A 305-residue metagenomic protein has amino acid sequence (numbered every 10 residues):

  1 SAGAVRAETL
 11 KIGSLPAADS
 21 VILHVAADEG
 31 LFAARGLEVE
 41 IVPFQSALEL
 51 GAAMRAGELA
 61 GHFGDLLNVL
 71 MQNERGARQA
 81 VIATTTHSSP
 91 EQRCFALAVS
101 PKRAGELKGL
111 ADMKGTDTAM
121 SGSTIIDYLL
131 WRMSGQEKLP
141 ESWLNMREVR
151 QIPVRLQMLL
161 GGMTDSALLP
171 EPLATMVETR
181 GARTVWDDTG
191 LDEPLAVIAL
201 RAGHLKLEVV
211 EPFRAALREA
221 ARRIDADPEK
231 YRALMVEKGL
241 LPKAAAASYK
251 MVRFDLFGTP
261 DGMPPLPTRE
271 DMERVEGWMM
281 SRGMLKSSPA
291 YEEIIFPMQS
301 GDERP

Functional and structural regions predicted by a protein language model:
G3-A7: Sec/Tat signal peptide C-region and signal peptidase I cleavage site
E8-E137, R147-V149, D165-L168, G190-D192: Short, glycine-/small- and polar/acidic-enriched structural segments that line small-molecule recognition paths
E29-G30, A52, A56, L70 (+11 more regions): Solvent-exposed, polar/charged alpha-helical surfaces in well-ordered, non-transmembrane soluble domains, broadly
L67, M146, I152-K238: Pocket-lining segment of extracytoplasmic ligand-binding domains
H87-A96, E178-H204, R214, V252-L256 (+1 more regions): Periplasmic-binding protein-like
K138-S142: A short alpha->loop->secondary-structure connector
K206-M284: Secondary-structure end/capping motifs
E273-P305: Conserved C-terminal helix/tail region of periplasmic/extracytoplasmic solute-binding proteins
